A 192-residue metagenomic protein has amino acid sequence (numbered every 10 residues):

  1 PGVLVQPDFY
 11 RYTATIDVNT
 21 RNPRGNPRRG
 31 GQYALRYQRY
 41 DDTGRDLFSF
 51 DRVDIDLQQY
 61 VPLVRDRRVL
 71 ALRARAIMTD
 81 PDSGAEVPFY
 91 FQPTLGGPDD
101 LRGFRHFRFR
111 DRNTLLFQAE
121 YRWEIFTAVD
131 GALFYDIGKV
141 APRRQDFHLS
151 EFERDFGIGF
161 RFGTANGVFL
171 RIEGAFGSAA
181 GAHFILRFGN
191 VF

Functional and structural regions predicted by a protein language model:
P1-F126, L133-I137, A141-P142: C-terminal outer-membrane beta-barrel translocator/porin domains of Gram-negative envelope proteins and their
T13-A14, I158-A165, G181-F192: Outer-membrane beta-barrel "beta-signal"
D99, F117-Q118, D146, V168 (+1 more regions): Short leucine-rich amphipathic alpha-helices used at interfaces
F126-A128, A132, V140, F162-V168 (+1 more regions): Hydrophobic alpha-helical segments
A141-R144, A180-H183: Short active-site-adjacent structural elements
D146-G159, R171: A short alpha/beta connector and helix-capping loop motif
G174-A180: A short, acidic, flexible beta-alpha connecting loop/helix-capping segment that sits on the rim of active
